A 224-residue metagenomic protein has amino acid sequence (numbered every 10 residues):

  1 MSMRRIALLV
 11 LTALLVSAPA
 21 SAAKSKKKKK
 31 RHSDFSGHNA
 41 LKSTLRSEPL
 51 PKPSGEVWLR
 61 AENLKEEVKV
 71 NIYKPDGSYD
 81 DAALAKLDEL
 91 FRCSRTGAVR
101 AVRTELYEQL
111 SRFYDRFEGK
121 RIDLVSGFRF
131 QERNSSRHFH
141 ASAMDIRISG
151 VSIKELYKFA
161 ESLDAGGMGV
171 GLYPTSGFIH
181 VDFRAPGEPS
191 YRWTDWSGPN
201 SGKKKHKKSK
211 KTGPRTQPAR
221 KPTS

Functional and structural regions predicted by a protein language model:
M1-P53, G198-S224: N-terminal secretory targeting signals
K26-K27, R60, S135-M144, I148-S224: Catalytic cores and adjacent binding grooves of peptidoglycan-active enzymes
P53-G55, A83, L87, E118-K120 (+2 more regions): Envelope-exposed proteins and targeting segments
G55, F91-R103, A143-R147, P189: Second-shell loop/turn segments in exported
R60-E62, L90, Q109-K120, S149 (+1 more regions): Structured segments of extracytoplasmic/periplasmic soluble domains in secreted or envelope-associated proteins
N63, V68-F117: Active-site acidic/histidine clusters and adjacent loop/turn architecture that either coordinate catalytic ions
D81, V125-A143: Short, surface-exposed glycine/acidic/tryptophan-bearing loops
A98-V102, G119-F128, G167-Y173: Surface-exposed patches in mature extracellular/periplasmic domains of secreted proteins
